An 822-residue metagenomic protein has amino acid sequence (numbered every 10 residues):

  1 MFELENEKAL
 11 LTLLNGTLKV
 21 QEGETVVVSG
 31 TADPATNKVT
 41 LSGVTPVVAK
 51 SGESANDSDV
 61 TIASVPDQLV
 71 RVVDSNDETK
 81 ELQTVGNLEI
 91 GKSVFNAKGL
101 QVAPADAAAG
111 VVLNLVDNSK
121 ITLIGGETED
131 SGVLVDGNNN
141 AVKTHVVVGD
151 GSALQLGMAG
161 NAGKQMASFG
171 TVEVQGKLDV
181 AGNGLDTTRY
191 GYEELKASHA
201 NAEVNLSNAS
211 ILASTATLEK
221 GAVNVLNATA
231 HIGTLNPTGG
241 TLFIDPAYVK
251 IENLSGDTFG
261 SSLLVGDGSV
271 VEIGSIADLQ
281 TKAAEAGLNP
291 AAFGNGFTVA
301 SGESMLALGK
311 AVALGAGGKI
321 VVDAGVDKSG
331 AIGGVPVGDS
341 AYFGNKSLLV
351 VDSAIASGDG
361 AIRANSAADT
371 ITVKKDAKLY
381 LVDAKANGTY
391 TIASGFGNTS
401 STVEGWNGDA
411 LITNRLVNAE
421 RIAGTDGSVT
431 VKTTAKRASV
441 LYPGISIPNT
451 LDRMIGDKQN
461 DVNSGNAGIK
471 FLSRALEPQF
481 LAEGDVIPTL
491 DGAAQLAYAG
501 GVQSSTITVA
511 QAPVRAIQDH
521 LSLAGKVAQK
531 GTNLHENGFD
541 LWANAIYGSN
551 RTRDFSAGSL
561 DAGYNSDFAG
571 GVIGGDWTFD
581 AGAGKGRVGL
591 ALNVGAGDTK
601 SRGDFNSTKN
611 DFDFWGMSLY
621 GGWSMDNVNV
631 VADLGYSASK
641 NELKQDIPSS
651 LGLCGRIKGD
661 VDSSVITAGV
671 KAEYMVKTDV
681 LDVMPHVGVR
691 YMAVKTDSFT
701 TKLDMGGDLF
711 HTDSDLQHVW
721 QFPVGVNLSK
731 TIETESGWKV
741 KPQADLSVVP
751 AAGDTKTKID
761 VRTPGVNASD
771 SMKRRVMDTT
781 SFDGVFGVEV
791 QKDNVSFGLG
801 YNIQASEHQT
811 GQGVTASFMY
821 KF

Functional and structural regions predicted by a protein language model:
M1-E3, K8, D67-R71, T79 (+7 more regions): Extracellular beta-strand/loop-rich repeat segments of large surface/secreted proteins
F2-E22, V27-A32, S42, D106 (+4 more regions): Extracellular, surface-exposed repeat/solenoid domains
E5, L14, K19-Q21, S29 (+33 more regions): Feature marks extracellular polysaccharide-active and adherence modules
A9, N37, T45, S58 (+22 more regions): Serine/threonine-enriched low-complexity regions in disordered or flexible coil/loop segments
G16, V26-V28, L41, V60 (+4 more regions): A composition-driven surface/loop motif
V20, V39-K98, A103-A105, N544-I546: N-terminal segments that cap or nucleate solenoid repeat domains
L472-T678, V683, G798-M819: Outer membrane beta-barrel translocator domains of Type V secretion systems
S618, G622, K677-T678, A693 (+3 more regions): Outer membrane beta-barrel transmembrane domains
